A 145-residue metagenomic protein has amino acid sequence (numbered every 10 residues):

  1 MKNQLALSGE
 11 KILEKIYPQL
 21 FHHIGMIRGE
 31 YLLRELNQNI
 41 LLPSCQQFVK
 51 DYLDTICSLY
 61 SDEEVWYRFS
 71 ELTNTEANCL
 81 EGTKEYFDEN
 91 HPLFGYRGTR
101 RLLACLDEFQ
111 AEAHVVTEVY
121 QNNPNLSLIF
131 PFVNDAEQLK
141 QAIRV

Functional and structural regions predicted by a protein language model:
M1-V145: Conserved alpha/beta-domain cores
